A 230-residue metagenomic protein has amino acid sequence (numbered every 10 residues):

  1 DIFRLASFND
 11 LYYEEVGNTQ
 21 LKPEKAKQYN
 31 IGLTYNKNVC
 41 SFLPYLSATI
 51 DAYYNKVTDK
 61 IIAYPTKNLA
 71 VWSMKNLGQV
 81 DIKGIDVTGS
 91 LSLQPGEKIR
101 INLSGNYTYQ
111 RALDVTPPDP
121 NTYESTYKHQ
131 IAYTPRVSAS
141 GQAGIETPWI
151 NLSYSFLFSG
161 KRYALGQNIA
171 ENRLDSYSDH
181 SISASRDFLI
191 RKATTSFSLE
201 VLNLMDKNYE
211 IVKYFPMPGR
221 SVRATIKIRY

Functional and structural regions predicted by a protein language model:
D1, V39, I145-W149, F188-K192 (+1 more regions): A generic beta-sheet turn/junction motif
D1-N30, A48, A52-N76, P118 (+2 more regions): Surface-exposed extracellular loop regions of Gram-negative outer-membrane beta-barrel proteins, predominantly
L21-K27, L77-K83, I131-S138, L174-S178 (+1 more regions): Short sequence motifs at beta-strands and strand-loop junctions characteristic of Gram-negative outer-membrane
N30-L33, T88, P218-Y230: Outer-membrane beta-barrel "beta-signal"
Y35-K37, L93: Beta-strand C-termini and the immediately following turn/loop, strongest in propeller blades
V39, D51, Q167-L174, S181-S185: Short, glycine/charged-rich beta-strand-loop motifs at protein surfaces that mediate ligand recognition and catalysis
L43-K56, S73-L165, T194, M205: Gram-negative outer-membrane beta-barrel transporters
Q142-G144, N151, S181-S185, S196-E200 (+1 more regions): One-face residue pattern on beta-strands with alternating periodicity enriched for small/polar residues
